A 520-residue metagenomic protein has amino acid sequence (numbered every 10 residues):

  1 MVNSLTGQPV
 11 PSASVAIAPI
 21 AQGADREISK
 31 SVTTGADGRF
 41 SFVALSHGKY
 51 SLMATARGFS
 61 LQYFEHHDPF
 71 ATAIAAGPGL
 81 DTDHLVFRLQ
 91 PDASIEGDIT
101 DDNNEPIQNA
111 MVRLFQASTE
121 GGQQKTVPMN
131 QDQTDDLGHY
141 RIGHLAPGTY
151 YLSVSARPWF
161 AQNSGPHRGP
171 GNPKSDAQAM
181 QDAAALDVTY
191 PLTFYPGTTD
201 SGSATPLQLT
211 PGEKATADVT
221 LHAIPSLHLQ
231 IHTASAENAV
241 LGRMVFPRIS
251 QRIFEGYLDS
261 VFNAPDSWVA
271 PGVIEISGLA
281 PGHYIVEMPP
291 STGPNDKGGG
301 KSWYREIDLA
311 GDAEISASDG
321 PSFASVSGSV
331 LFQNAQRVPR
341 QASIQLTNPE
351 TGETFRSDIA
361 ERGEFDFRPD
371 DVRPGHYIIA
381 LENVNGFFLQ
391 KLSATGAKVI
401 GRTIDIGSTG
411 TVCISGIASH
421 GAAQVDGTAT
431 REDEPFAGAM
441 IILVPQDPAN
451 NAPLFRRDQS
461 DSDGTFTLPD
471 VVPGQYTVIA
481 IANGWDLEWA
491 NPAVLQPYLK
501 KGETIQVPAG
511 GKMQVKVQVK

Functional and structural regions predicted by a protein language model:
V2-K520: Long luminal/extracellular ectodomains of secretory-pathway precursor proteins
